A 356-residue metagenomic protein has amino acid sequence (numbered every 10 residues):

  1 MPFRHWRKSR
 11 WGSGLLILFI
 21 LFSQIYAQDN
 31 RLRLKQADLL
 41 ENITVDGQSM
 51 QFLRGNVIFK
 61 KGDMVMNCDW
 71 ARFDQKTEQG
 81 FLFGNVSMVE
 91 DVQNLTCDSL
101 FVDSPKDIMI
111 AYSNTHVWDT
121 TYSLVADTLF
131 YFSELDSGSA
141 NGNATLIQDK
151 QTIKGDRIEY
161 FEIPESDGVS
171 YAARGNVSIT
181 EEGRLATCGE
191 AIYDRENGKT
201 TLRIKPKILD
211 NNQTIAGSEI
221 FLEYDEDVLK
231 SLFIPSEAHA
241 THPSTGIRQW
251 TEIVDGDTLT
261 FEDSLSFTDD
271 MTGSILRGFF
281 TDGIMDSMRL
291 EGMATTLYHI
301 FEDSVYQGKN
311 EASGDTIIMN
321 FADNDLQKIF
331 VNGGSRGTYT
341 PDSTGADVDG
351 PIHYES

Functional and structural regions predicted by a protein language model:
M1-L32: Bacterial Sec-dependent N-terminal signal peptides
A27-S356: N-terminal amphipathic/hydrophobic interface segments
